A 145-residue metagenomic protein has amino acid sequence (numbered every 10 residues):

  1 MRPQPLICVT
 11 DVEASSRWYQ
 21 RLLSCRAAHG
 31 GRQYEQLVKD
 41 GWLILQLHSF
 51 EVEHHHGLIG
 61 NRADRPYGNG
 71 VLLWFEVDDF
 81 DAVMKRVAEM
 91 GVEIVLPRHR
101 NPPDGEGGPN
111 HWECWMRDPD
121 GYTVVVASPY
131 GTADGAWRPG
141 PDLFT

Functional and structural regions predicted by a protein language model:
M1-Q4, C25-D78, A82-R117, S128-T145: Vicinal oxygen chelate
L6-V12: Conserved beta-strand-loop-alpha-helix junction that forms the acyl-donor binding cleft
V12-E13, F80: Generic non-transmembrane alpha-helix signal with a bias for helix starts/N-cap capping motifs
S15-Q20, V87, G121: Conserved active-site tyrosine of GNAT-family acetyltransferases
D118-V124: Short, glycine-anchored, charge-dense loop/turn motifs used at functional sites
